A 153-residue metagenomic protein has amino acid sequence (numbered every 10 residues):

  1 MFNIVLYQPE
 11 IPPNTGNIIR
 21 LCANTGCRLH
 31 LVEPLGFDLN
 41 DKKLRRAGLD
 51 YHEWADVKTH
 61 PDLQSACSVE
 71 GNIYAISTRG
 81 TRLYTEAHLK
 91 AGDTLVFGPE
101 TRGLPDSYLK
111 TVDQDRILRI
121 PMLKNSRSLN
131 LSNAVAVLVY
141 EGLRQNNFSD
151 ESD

Functional and structural regions predicted by a protein language model:
M1-D153: Post-transcriptional modification and biogenesis factors for structured RNAs of the translation apparatus
